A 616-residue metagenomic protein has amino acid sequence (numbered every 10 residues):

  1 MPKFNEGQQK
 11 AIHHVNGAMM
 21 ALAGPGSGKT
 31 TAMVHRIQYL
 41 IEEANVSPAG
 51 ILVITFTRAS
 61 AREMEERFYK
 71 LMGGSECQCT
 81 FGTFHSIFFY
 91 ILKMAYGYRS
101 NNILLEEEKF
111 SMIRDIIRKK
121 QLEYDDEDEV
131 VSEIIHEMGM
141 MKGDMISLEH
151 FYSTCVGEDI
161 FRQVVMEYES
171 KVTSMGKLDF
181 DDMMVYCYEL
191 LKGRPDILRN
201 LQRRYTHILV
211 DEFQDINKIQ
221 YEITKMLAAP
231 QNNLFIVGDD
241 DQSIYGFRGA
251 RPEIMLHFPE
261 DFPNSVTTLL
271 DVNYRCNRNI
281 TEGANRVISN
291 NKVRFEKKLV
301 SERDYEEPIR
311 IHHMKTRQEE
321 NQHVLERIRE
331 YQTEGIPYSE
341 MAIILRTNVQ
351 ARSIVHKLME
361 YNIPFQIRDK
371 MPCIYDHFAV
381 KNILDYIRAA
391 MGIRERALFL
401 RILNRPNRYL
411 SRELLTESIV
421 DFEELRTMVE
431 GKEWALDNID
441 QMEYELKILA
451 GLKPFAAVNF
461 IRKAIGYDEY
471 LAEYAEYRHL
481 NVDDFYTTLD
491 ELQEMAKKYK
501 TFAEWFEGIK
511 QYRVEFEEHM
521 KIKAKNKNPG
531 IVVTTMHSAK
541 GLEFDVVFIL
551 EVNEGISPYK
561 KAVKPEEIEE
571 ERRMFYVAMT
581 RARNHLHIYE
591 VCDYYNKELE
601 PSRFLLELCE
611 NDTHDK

Functional and structural regions predicted by a protein language model:
M1-R99, R199, E282-N285, T580: P-loop NTPase Walker
P2-H13, G17-L22, L52, T80 (+3 more regions): Conserved helicase NTPase motor core
H14-V15, T30, E76-Q78, Y96-D182 (+2 more regions): ATP-hydrolysis module of ASCE/P-loop NTPase motor domains, specifically the Walker B Asp-Glu catalytic pair
G17, V46-G50, C77, P230-N233 (+6 more regions): Short glycine-/polar-rich loops that comprise or flank the Walker A/P-loop and associated switch/sensor motifs
A21, P25-M33, P263-V266, D271-P364 (+1 more regions): Helicase P-loop NTPase motor core
I87-Y96, D241-G246, R275, D369-M391: Short alpha-helix plus adjacent loop in nuclease-associated cores
T154, V355, D385-H614: Conserved helicase C-terminal RecA-like lobe
I344-L403: Long, highly charged, low-complexity intrinsically disordered interaction regions that mediate electrostatic DNA/RNA
